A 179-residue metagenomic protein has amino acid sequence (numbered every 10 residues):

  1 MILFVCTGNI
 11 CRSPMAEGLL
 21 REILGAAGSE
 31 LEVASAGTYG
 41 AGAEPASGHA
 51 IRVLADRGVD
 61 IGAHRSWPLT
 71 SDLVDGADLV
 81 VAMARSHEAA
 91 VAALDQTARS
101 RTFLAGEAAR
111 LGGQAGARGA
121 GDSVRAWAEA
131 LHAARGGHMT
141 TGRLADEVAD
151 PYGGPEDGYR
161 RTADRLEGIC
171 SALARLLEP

Functional and structural regions predicted by a protein language model:
M1-A77, R85-S100, S171, R175-P179: Conserved active-site segments centered on acidic
A84-R85, G106: Short secondary-structure boundary segments
A92-P179: Phosphate-binding/catalytic loops
